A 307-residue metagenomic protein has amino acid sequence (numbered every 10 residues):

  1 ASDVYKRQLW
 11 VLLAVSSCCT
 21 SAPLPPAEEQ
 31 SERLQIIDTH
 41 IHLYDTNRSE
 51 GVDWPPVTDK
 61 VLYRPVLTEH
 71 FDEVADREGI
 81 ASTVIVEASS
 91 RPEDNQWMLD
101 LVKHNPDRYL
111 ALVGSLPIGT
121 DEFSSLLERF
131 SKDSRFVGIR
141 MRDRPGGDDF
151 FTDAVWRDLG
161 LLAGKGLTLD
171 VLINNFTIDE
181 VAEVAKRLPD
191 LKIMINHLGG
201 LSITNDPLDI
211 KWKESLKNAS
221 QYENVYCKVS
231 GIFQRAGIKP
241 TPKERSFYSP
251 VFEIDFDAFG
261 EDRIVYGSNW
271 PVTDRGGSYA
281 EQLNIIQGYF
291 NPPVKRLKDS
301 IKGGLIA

Functional and structural regions predicted by a protein language model:
A1-Y5: Short, small-residue-biased leader/transition segments that mark boundaries at the very start of proteins
K6-W10, C18-T20, P25, E29-T39 (+4 more regions): Mid-to-C-terminal alpha-helical segments outside catalytic/metal-binding sites
E28-K165, N284-Q287: Mid-domain alpha/beta scaffold segments of enzyme catalytic cores
D38, V84-E87, V113, K228-G231 (+2 more regions): Short beta-strand segments
H42, A88-S89, S115-G119, M141-R144 (+4 more regions): Active-site beta-loop-alpha junctions enriched in small/polar residues
D45-T46, P92-N95, D148, S202-I203 (+2 more regions): Short catalytic/ligand-binding loop motif for oxyanion handling, primarily in non-cytosolic enzymes, centered on
H70, W97-D100, S125, R129 (+5 more regions): Alpha-helical elements of Rossmann-like donor-binding domains used by nucleotide-donor carbohydrate transfer enzymes
V137, D148-V265: Catalytic pocket-lining loop regions of alpha/beta-barrel enzymes, especially the amidohydrolase/enolase/GH5 lineages
